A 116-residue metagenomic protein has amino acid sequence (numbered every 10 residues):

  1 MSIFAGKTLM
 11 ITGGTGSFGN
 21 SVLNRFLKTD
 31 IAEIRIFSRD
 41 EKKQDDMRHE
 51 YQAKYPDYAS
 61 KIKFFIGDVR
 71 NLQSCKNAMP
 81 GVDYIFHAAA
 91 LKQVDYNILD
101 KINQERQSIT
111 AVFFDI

Functional and structural regions predicted by a protein language model:
M1-K7: A short, basic/flexible loop-to-alpha-helix module at the beginning of a structural domain
K7-T29: N-terminal Rossmann NAD(P)H-binding glycine-rich loop of SDR-like oxidoreductase domains
M10, R35, F65: Conserved Rossmann-like nucleotide-binding pocket used by diverse enzymes that bind dinucleotide cofactors
T12, F37, I85-A89: SDR active-site strand-loop-helix element
D30-D46: Conserved glycine-rich Rossmann-like NAD(P)H-binding loop of the short-chain dehydrogenase/reductase
I31, Y51-R106: NAD(P)H-binding glycine-rich loop region in Rossmannoid oxidoreductase-like domains and their noncatalytic homologs
S74, F114-D115: Conserved mid-core alpha-helix of short-chain dehydrogenase/reductase
